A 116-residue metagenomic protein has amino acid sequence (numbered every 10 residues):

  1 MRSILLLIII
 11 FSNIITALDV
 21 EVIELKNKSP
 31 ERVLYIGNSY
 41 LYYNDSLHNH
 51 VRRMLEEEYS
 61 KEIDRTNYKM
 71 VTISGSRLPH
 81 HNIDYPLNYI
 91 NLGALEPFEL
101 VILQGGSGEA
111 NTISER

Functional and structural regions predicted by a protein language model:
S3-S12: Sec-dependent N-terminal signal peptides
A17-D19: Boundary at the C-terminal end of the N-terminal hydrophobic targeting segment
E21-E24, E31-S39: Short glycine-rich His-centered loop
R32-L34, L41-R116: Conserved SGNH/GDSL esterase-like catalytic core that processes O-acyl groups on lipids and polysaccharides
